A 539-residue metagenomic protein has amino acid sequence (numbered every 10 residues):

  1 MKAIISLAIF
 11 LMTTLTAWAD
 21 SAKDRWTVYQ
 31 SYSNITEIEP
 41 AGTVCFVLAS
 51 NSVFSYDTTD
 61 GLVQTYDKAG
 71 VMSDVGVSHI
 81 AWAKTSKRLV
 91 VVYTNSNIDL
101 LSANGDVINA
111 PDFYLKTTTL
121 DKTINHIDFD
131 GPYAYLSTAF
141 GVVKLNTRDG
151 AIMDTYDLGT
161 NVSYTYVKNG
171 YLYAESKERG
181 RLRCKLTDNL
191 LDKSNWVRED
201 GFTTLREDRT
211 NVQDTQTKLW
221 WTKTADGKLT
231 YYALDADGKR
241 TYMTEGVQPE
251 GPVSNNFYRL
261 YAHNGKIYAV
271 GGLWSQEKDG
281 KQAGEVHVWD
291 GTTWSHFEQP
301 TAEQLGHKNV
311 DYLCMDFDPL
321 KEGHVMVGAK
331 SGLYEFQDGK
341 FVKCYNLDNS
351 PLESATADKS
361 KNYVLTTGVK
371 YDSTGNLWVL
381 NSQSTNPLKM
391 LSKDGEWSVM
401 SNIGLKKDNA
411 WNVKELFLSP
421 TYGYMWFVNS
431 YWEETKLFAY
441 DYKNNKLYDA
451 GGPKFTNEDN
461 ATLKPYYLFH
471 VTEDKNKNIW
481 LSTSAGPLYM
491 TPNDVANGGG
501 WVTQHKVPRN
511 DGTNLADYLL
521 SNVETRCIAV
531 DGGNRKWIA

Functional and structural regions predicted by a protein language model:
I4-T13: Sec-dependent N-terminal signal peptides
T16: Promoter-recognition and DNA-melting modules of sigma-like transcription initiation factors and their functional
A19-A539: Carboxylate-rich, polar loop motifs that coordinate divalent cations or form catalytic acidic clusters
